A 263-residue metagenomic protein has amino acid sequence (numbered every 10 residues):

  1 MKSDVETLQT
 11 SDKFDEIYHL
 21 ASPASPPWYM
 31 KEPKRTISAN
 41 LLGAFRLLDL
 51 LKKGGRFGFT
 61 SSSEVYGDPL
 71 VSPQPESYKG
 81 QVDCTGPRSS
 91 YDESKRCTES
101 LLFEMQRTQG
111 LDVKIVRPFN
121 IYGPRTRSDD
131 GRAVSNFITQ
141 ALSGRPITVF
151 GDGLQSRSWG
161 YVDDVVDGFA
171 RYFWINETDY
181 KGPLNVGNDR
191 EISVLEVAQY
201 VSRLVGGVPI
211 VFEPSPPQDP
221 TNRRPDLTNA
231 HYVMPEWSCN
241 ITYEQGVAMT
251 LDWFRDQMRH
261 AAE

Functional and structural regions predicted by a protein language model:
M1-I121, A141, I241, A248-E263: N-terminal Rossmann-like NAD(P)+-binding domain of SDR-like oxidoreductases, especially those catalyzing
M30, D68, D112-I115, S128-G131 (+3 more regions): Non-catalytic, surface-exposed connector residues within folded enzymatic/regulatory domains
K31-R35, V71-P75, S128-R132, N136 (+3 more regions): Short, glycine/charged-enriched secondary-structure capping and boundary segments
T36, S90-Y91, R125-T126, V186 (+1 more regions): A generic structural signal for short
F45, P69, R125-R127, A133 (+3 more regions): Gly/Ser/Thr-rich beta-alpha loop segments that engage phosphate groups in nucleotides
D68-L70, P124-T126, T221, N229: Short beta-loop-alpha junction of Rossmann-like oxidoreductase domains
L70, G86, T126-D130, R190 (+2 more regions): Residue-level signature of the cytosolic catalytic core of signaling kinases
N120, T139-E263: C-terminal substrate-binding subdomain of Rossmann-fold SDR/epimerase-dehydratase oxidoreductases
